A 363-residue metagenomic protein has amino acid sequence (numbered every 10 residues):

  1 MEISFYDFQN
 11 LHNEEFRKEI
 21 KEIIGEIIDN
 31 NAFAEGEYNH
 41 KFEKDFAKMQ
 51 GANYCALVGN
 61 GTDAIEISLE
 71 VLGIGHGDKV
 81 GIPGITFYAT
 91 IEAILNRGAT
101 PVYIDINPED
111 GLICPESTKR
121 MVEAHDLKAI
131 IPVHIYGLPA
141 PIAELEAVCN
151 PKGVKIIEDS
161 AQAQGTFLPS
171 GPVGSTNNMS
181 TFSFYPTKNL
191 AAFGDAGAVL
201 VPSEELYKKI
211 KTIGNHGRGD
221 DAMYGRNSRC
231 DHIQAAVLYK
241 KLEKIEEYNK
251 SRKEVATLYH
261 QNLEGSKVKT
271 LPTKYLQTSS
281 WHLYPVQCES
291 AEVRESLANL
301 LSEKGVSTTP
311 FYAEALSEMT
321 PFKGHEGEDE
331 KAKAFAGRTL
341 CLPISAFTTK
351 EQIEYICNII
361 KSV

Functional and structural regions predicted by a protein language model:
M1-I67, V71, G75, G337 (+2 more regions): Conserved PLP-binding active-site segment in aminotransferase class I/II-type PLP enzymes
E14, N39-K44, M49-N53, E116 (+5 more regions): PLP-dependent aminotransferase class I/II
E66-H125, A129-I131: Conserved PLP-anchoring active-site segment centered on the Schiff-base-forming lysine
E92-I94, V148, N189, I233: Hydrophobic/aromatic ligand-binding patch that stacks against planar heteroaromatic rings of cofactors or nucleotides
E109-A192: Active-site phosphate-binding strand-loop segment of PLP-dependent enzymes
S175-K209, H232-A235: Active-site PLP attachment segment
